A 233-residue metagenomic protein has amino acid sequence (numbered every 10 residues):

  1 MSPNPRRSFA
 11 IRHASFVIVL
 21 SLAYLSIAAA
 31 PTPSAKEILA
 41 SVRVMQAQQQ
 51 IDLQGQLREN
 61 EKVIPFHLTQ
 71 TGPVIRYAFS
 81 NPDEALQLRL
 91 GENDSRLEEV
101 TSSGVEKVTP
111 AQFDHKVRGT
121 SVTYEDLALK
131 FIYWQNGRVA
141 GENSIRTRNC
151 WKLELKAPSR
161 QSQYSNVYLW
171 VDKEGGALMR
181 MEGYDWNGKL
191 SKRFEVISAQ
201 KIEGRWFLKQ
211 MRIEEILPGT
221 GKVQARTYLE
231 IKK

Functional and structural regions predicted by a protein language model:
M1-A10: N-terminal secretory signal peptides that target proteins for export/translocation
S15-S26: Bacterial N-terminal signal peptides
A30-A40, V44-Q50, E92-S165, D185-G188: Flexible, processing/modification-adjacent segments and terminal tails in exported/periplasmic/extracellular proteins
V42, H67-Q70, I197-K201: Extended lipid/amphipathic-ligand handling interfaces
L53-R89: N-terminal, post-signal-peptide region of Sec/Tat-exported proteins
Q56-N60, A78-S80, E98-S102, K156-P158 (+2 more regions): A generic structural motif
R148-K233: Gly/Pro-enriched, hydrophobic low-complexity segments that function as extracytoplasmic propeptides/linkers
